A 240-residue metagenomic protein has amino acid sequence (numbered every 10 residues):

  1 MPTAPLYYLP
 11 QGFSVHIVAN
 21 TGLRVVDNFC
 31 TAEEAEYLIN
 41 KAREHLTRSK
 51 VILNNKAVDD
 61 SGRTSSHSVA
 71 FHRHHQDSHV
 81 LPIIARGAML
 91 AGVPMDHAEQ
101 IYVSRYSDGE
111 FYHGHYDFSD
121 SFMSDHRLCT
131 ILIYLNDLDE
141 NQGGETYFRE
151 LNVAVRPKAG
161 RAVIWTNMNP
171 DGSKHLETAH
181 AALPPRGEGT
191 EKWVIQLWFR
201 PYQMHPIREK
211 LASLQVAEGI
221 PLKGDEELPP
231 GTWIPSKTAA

Functional and structural regions predicted by a protein language model:
M1-I164, M168-A240: Fe(II)/2-oxoglutarate oxygenase catalytic core
